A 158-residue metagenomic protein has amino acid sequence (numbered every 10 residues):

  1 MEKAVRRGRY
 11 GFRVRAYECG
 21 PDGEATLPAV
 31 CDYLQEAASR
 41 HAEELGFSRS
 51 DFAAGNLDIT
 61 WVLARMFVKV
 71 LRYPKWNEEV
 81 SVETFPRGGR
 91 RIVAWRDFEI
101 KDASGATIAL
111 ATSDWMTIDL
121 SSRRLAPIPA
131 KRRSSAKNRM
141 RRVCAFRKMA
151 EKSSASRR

Functional and structural regions predicted by a protein language model:
M1-L63, L110, I118-R158: Hot-dog-fold acyl-thioester-processing enzymes
G8-F12, M66, V82, A94-R96 (+1 more regions): Hydrophobic residues positioned within well-ordered beta-strands of beta-sheet architectures
A16, D97-K101, W115: Generic short beta-strand
F67-A103: Hydrophobic beta-sheet segments that form the core/acyl-binding groove of ACP/CoA-dependent acyl-chain-processing
G105-T107: Residue-level signal for glycine
